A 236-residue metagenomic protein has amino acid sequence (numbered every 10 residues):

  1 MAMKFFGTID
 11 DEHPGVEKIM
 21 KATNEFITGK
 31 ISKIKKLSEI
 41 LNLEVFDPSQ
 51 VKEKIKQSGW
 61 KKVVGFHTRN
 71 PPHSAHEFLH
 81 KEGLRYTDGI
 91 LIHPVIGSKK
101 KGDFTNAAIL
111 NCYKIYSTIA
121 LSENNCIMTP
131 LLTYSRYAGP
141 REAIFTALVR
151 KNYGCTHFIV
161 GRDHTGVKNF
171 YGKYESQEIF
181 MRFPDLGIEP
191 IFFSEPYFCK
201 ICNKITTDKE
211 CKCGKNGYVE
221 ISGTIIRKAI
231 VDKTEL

Functional and structural regions predicted by a protein language model:
M1-L236: Active-site cores that bind ATP or allylic diphosphates and position pyrophosphate for catalysis
